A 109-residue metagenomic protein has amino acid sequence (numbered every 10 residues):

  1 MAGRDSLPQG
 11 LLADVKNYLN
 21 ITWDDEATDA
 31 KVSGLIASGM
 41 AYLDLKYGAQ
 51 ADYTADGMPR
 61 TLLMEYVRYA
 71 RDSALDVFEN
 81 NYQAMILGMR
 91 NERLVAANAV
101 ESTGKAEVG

Functional and structural regions predicted by a protein language model:
M1-G109: Divalent metal-cofactor coordination and adjacent catalytic microenvironments
